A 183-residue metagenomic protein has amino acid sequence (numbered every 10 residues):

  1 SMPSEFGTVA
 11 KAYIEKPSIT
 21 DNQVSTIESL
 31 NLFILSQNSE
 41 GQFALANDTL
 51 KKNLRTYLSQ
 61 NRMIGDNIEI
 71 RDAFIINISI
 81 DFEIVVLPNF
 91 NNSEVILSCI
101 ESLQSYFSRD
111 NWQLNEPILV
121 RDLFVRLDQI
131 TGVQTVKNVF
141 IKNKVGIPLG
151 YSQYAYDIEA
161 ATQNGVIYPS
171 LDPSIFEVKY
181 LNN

Functional and structural regions predicted by a protein language model:
S1-N183: Acidic, low-complexity glycine/serine/threonine-rich segments
